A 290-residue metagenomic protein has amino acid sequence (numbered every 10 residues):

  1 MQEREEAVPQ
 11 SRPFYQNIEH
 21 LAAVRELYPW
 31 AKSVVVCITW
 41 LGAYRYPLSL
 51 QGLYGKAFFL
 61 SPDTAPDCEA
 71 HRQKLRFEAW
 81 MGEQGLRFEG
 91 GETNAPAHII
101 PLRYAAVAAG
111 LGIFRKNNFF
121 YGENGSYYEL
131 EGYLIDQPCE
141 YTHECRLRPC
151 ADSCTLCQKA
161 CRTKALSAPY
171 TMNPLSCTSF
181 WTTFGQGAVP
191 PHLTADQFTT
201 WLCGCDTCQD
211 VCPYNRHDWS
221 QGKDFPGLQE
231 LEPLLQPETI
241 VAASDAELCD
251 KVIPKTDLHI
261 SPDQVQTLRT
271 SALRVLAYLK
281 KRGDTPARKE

Functional and structural regions predicted by a protein language model:
M1-P149, T200: Auxiliary alpha/beta "docking" domains used to position bulky ligands
L156-G185, F198-L228: Iron-sulfur cluster-binding cysteine motifs and their immediate structural context in ferredoxin-like electron-transfer
V189-D196: Short linker/helix segments within small regulatory modules
R216, G222-A243, D257, K289: Extended alpha-helical surfaces
D245-D263: Acidic, Ser/Thr- and Gly/Pro-rich intrinsically disordered linkers and low-complexity segments that flank or connect
D250-I253, R282-E290: Amphipathic alpha-helical scaffolding segments comprising HEAT/armadillo-like alpha-solenoid repeats
S271, V275-Y278, R282: Core register positions within helices of long alpha-helical scaffolds
